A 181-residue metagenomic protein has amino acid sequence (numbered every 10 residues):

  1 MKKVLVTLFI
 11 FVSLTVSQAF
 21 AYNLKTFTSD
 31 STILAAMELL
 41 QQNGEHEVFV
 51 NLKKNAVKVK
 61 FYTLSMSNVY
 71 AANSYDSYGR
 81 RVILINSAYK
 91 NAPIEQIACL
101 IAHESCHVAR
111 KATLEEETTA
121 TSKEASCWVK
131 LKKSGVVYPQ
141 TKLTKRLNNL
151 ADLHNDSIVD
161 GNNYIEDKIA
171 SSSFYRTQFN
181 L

Functional and structural regions predicted by a protein language model:
M1-V4: Positively charged n-region of N-terminal signal peptides that target proteins for export
T7-T15: Bacterial N-terminal signal peptides
F20-R81, K90: Auxiliary, metal-adjacent structural segments of Zn-dependent hydrolase domains
F27-S31, N91-Q96, K111-E115: Soluble non-cytosolic domains of exported or imported proteins
L34-M37, A102, E117, T121-E124: Extracytoplasmic/secreted envelope proteins and their assembly/folding machinery, especially bacterial periplasmic
C99-K111: Active-site recognition of the HExxH zinc-binding catalytic motif
A112-L150: Post-HExxH zinc-binding segment in Zn-dependent metallohydrolases
S157-L181: Pan-zinc metallopeptidase signature
